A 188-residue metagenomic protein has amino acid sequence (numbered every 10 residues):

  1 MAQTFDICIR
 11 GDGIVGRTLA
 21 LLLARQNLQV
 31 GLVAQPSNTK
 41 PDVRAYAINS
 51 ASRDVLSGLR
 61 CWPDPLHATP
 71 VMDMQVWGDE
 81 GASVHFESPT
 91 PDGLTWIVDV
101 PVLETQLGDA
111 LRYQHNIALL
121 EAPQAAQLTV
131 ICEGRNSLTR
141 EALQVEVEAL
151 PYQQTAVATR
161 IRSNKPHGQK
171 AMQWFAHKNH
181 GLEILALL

Functional and structural regions predicted by a protein language model:
M1-F5, R25, Y113, N164: Short, low-complexity, intrinsically disordered N-terminal peptides in bacterial proteins
M1-I9, L119, H167-A171: Long, low-complexity, intrinsically disordered polar/charged segments
A2-Q3, D54, G58, L66-L143 (+1 more regions): Conserved N-terminal helical subregion
T4-C8, D12-M72: Glycine-rich FAD cofactor-binding loop and adjacent beta-loop-alpha segment at the N-terminus of flavoprotein
L22, Q106, A110, R160: Rossmann-fold NAD(P)-dependent oxidoreductase module
Q35, D79, E87-P89, R160 (+1 more regions): Generic beta-structure capping elements
Q35-T39, T90-D92, N164-P166: A short, flexible beta-alpha/helix-coil linker loop
I131-L188: Conserved FAD-binding catalytic core of PHBH/FMO-like flavoproteins
